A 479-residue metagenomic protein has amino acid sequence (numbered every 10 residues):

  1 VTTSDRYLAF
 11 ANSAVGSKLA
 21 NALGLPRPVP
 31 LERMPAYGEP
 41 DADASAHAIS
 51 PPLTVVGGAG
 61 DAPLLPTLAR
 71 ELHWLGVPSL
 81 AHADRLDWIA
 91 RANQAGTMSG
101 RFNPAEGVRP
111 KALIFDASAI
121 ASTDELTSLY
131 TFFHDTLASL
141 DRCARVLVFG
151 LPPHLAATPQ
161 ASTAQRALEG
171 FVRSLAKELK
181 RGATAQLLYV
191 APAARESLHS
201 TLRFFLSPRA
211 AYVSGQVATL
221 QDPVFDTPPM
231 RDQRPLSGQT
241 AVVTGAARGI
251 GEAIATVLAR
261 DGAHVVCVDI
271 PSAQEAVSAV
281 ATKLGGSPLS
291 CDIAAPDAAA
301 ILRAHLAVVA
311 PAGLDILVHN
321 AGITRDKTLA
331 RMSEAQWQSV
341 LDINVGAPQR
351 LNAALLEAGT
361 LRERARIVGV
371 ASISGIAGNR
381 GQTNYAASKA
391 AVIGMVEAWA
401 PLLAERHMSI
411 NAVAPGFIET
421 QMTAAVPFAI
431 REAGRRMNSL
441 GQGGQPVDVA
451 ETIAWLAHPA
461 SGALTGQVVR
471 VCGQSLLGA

Functional and structural regions predicted by a protein language model:
V1-P235, A412: Glycine-rich nucleotide cofactor-binding loops and adjacent beta-alpha elements of adenine nucleotide/dinucleotide sites
G76-A90, A263-S278: Conserved glycine-rich Rossmann-like NAD(P)H-binding loop of the short-chain dehydrogenase/reductase
A164-L168, N352, S388-A391, V396: Active-site helix of classical SDR
K177-E178, E357, P401-L402, G462: Alpha-helical segment proximal to the catalytic Tyr-Lys
R181-T184, Y212-G215, R364, A404 (+2 more regions): Short, small/polar-rich loop/turn modules that mediate ligand/substrate recognition or access, typified
S214-G238, A377, T465-A479: Short C-terminal tail/terminal secondary-structure segment of NAD(P)H-dependent dehydrogenase/reductase domains
S372: Residue(s) in the substrate-gating loop at a strand-loop-helix junction that position the organic substrate next
